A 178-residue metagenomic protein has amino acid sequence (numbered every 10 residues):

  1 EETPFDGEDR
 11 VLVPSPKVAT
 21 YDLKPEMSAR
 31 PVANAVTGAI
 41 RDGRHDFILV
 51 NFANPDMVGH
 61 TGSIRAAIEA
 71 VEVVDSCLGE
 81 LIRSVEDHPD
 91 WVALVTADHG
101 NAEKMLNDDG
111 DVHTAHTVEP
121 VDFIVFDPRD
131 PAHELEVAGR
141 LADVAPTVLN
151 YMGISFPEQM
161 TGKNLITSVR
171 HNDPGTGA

Functional and structural regions predicted by a protein language model:
E1-A178: Feature captures the catalytic ectodomains and active-site-proximal regions of enzymes that hydrolyze or transfer
